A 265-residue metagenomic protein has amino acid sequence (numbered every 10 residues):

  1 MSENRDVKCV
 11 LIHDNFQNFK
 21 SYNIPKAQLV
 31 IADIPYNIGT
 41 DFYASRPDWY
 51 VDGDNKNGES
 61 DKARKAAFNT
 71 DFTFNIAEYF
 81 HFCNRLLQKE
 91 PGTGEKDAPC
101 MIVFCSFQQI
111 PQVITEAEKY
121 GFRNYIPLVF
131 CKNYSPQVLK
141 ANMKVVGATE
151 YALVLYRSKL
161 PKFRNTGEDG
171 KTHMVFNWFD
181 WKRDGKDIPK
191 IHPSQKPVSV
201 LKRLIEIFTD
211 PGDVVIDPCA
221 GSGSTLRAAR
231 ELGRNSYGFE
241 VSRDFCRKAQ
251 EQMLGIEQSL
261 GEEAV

Functional and structural regions predicted by a protein language model:
M1-D6, Q250-V265: Short, conserved SAM-binding/catalytic segment of Class I S-adenosyl-L-methionine-dependent methyltransferases
M1-R247: Core catalytic lobe of class I
